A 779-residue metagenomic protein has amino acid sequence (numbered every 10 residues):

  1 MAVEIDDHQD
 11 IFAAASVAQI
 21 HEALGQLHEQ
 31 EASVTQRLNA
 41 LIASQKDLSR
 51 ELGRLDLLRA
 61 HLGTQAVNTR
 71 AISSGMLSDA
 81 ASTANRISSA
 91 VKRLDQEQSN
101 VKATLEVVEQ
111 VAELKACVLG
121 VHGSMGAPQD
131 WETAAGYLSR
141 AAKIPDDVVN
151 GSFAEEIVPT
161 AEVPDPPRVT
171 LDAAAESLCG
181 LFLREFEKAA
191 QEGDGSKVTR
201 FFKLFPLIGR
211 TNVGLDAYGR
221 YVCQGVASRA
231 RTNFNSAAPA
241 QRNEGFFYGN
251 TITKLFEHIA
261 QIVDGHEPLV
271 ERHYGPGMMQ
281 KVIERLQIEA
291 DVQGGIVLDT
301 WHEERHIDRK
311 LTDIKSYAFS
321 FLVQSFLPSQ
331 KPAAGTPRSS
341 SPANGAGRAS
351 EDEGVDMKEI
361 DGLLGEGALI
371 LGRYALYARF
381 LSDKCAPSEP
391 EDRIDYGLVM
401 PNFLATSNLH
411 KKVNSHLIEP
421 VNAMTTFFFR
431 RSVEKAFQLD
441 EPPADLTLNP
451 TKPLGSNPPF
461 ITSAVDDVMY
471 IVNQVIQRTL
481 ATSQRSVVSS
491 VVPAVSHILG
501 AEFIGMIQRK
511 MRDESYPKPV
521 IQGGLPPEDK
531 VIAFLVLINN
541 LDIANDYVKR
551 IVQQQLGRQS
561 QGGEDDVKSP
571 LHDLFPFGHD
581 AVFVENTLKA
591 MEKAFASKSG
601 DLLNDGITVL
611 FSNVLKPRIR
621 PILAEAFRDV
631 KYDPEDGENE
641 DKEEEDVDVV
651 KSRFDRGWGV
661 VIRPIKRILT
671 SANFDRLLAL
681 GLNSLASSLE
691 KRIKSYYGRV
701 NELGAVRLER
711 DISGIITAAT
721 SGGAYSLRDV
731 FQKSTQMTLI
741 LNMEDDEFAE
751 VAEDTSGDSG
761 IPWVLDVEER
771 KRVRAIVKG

Functional and structural regions predicted by a protein language model:
M1-R50, L57, I87-S89, N100-V101 (+5 more regions): N-terminal alpha-helical scaffolding segments that mark the starts of alpha-solenoid/helical-repeat architectures
E22, E29, S33-Q36, H61 (+48 more regions): Extended alpha-helical scaffolds
R54, L58-S88: Acidic, polar low-complexity intrinsically disordered regions
A81, N85-S88, K92-K412, H416-L417 (+2 more regions): Extended, noncatalytic alpha-helical scaffold/tether regions
T133-G136, A154, P387-E389, R393 (+1 more regions): Extended intrinsically disordered, low-complexity coil regions enriched in Ser, Thr, Gly, Ala and often Pro
G372, N408-R710: Extended alpha-helical rod/solenoid/coiled-coil scaffold segments used as assembly/tethering elements in large
V399-M424, F428, S432, P570 (+8 more regions): Eukaryote-biased recognition of C-terminal alpha-helical segments
G657-V660, P664, I712, I716 (+2 more regions): Terminal end segments
